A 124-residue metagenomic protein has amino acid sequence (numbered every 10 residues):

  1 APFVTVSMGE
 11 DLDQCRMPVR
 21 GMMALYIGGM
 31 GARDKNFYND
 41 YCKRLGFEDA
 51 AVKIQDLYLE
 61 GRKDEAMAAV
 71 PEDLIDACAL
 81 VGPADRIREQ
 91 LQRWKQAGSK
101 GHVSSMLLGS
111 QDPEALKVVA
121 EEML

Functional and structural regions predicted by a protein language model:
A1-L124: Active-site-adjacent structural elements that line small-molecule/cofactor binding pockets in enzymes
